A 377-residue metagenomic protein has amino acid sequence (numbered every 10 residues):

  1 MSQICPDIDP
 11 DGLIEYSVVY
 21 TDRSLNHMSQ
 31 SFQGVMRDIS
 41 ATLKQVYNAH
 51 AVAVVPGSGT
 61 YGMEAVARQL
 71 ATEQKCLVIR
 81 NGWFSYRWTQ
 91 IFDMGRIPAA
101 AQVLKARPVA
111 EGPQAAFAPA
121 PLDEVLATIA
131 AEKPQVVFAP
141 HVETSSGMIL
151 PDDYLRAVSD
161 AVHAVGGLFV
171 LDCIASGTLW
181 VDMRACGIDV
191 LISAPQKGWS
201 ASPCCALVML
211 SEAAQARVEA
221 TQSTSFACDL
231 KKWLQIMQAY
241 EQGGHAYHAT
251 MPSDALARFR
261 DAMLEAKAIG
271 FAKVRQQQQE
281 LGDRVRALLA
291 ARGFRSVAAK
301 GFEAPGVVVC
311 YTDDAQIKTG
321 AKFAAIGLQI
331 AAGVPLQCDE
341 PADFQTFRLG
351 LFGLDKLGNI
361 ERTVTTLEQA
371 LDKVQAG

Functional and structural regions predicted by a protein language model:
M1-M28, P305, R348: Generic N-terminal amphipathic, Lys/Arg-enriched alpha-helix
S17-G62, R87, I91: Conserved N-terminal alpha-helix of the aminotransferase class I/II PLP-enzyme fold
A71-Q135: PLP-dependent aminotransferase-like
P113-G177: Active-site phosphate-binding strand-loop segment of PLP-dependent enzymes
R184-Q196, A206: Conserved active-site segment immediately N-terminal to the catalytic lysine that forms the internal aldimine
Q196-A287, A291, D355: Active-site C-terminal subdomain of aminotransferase-like
A290-R362: Conserved C-terminal alpha-helix-loop-beta "cap" of PLP-dependent enzymes that closes/shapes the active-site mouth
